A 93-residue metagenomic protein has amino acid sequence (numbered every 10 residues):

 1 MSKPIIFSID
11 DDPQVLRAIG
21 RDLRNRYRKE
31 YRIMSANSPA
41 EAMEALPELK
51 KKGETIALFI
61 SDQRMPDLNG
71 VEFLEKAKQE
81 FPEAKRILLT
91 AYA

Functional and structural regions predicted by a protein language model:
F7-S8, I60-D62: Active-site T/S-Asp motif of two-component receiver
P13, G20, S35-L58: Acidic, metal-coordinating helix/loop segments flanking the phosphotransfer/catalytic sites of two-component signaling
R17-N25: Charged docking surfaces used in two-component/phosphorelay signaling
E48-E54, K76-A84: Conserved phosphotransfer cores of two-component systems
M65: Receiver (REC) domain active-site loop signature in two-component systems and cognate sites in sensor histidine kinases
L89-T90: Hydrophobic/aromatic residues positioned on beta-strands within the core alpha/beta folds
